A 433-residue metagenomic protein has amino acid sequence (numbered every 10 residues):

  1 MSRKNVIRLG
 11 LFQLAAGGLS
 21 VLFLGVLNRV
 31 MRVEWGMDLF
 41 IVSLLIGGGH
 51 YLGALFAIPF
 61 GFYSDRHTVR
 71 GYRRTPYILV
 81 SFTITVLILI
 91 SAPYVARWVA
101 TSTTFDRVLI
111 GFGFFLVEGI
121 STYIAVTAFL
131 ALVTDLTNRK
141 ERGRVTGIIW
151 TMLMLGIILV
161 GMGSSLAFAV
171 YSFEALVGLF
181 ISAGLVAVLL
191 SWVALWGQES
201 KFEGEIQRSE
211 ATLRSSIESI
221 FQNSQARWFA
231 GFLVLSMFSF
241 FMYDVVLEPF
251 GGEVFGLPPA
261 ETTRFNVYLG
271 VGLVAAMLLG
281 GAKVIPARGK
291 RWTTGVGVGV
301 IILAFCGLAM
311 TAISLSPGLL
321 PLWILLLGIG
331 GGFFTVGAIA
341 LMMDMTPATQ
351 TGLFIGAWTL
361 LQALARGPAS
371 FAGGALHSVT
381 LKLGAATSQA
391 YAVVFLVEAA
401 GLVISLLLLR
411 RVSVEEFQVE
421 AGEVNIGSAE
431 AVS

Functional and structural regions predicted by a protein language model:
M1-S2, K201-A230, V254, G422-S433: Juxtamembrane intracellular "pre-TM" segments in multi-pass secondary transporters
G25-I41, V245-T262, S378: Short amphipathic helix-loop junctions that connect adjacent transmembrane helices in Major Facilitator Superfamily/SLC
L52-A54, G143-F168, T359-S370: Glycine-rich segments within core transmembrane alpha-helices of 12-TM secondary carriers
L55-G71, F168, A276-W292, H377: Helix-to-loop junctions at the C-terminal end of transmembrane segments in multipass secondary transporters
R66-I84, T103, I285-G299: Cytoplasmic membrane-interface "Motif A"-like loop-to-helix N-cap segments of 12-TM Major Facilitator Superfamily
G71-P76, F105-D106, L166-L185, A375-G401: A membrane-interface helix-boundary motif in multi-pass transporters
L79-T104, G299-L315: C-terminal ends and interior cores of transmembrane alpha-helices in multi-pass membrane transporters/permeases
T293-A338: C-terminal transmembrane helical hairpin of 12-TM major facilitator-type secondary transporters
